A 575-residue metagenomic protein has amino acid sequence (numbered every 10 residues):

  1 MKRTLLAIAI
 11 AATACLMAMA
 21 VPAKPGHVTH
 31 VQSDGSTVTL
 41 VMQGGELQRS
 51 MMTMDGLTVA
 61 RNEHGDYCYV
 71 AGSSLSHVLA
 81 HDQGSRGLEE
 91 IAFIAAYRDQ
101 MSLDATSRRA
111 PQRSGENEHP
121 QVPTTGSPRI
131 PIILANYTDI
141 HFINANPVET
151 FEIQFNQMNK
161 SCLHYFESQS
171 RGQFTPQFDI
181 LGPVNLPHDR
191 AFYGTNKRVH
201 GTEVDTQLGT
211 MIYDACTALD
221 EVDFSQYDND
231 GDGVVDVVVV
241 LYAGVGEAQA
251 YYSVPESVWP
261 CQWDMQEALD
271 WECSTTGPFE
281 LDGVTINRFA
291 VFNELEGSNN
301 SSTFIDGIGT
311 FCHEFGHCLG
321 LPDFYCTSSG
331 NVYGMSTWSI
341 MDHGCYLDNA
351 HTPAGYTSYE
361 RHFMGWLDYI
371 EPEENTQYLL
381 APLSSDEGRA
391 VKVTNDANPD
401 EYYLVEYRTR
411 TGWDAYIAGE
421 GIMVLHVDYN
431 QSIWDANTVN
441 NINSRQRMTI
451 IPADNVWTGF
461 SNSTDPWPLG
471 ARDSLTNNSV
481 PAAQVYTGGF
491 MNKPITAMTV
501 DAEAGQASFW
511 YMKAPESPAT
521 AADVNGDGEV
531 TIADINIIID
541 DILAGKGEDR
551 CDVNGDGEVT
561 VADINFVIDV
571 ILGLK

Functional and structural regions predicted by a protein language model:
R3, M19-H119, I370: N-terminal prosegments of processed precursors
A7-L16: Bacterial N-terminal signal peptides
G26, G65, G126-P128, V234-D236 (+6 more regions): Residues that flank catalytic or metal-binding motifs in active/ligand-binding sites
M42-G44, N136, D323, T409 (+2 more regions): A mature extracytoplasmic/lumenal domain signature
I94-W338, D342-G355, E360-G365, G412 (+3 more regions): Active-site-proximal segment of zinc-dependent metalloprotease catalytic domains
I143-N144, E149, K160-I180, V184 (+3 more regions): Non-catalytic C-terminal accessory/binding modules of secreted extracellular proteins
P515-K575: Cellulosome-associated attachment modules in secreted, modular CAZymes
